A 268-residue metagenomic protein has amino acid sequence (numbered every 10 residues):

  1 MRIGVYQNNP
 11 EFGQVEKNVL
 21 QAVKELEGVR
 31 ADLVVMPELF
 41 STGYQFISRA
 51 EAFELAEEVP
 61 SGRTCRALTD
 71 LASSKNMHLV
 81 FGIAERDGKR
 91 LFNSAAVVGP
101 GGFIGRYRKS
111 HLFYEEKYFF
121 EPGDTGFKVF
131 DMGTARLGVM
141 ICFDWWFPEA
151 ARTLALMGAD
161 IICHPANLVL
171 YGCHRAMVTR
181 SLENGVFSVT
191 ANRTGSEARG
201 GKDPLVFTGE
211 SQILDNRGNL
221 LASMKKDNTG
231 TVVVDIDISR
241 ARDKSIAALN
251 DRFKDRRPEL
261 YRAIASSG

Functional and structural regions predicted by a protein language model:
M1-V5: Extreme N-terminal starter segment of soluble prokaryotic enzymes
Q7-G13: Short polar catalytic/cofactor-binding loops
L20-I104, V169-E183: Cys-nucleophile CN-hydrolase/nitrilase-fold catalytic domain and related Cys-dependent amidase chemistry that acts on
T42, A96, Y107-F113, Q212 (+1 more regions): Short beta->alpha transition motifs characteristic of CBS
E57, R86-M157, A166, G172-T179 (+2 more regions): Active-site catalytic loop in hydrolytic enzyme cores
P60-H78, W146-T231: CN hydrolase (nitrilase-like) catalytic-core segments centered on the catalytic cysteine and neighboring Lys/Glu
V129-D131, R193-G268: C-terminal beta-strand edge segments of enzyme domains
